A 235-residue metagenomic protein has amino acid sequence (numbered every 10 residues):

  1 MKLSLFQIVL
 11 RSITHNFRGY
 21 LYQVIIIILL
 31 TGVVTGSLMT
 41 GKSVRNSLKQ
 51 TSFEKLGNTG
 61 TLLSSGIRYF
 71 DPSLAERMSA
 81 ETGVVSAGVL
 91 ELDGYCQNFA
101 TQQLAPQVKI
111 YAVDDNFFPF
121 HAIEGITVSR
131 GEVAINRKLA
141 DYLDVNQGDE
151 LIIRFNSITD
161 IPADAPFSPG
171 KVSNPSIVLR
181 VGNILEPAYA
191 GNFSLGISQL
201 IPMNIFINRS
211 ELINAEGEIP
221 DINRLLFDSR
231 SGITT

Functional and structural regions predicted by a protein language model:
M1-L10, Q199: Short, membrane-interfacial amphipathic segments enriched in basic
I13, F99-Q103, K171: Replace "in large, NTP-powered and nucleic-acid-processing enzymes" with "in large, NTP-powered factors and other
H15-Q23: N-terminal glycine-rich anion-binding loops that anchor highly charged ligand groups
Y22-Y111, D115-E132, R137-D149, P166 (+3 more regions): Hydrophobic, regular-secondary-structure patches
I110, V181-I184: Conserved hydrophobic positions within beta-strands
P119-E124, P162-S176, P187-Q199, M203: Short, solvent-exposed secondary-structure boundary/capping segments
Q147-V178, D228: Short conserved beta-strand and strand-loop elements enriched in small hydrophobics with frequent Asp/Gly
